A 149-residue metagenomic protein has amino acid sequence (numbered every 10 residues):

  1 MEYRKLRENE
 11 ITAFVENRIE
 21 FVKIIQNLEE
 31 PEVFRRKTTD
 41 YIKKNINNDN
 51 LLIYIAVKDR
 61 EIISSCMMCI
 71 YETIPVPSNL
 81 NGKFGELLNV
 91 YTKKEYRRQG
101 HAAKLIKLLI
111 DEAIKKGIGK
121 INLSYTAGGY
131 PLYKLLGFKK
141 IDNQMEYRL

Functional and structural regions predicted by a protein language model:
E2-E16: A short beta-loop-alpha structural element at the N-terminal edge of CoA-dependent acyl/N-acetyltransferase catalytic
V22-I42: Conserved GNAT-fold acetyl-CoA-binding loop/helix
K43-I55: A short helix-loop-beta-strand connector motif used in the catalytic cores of GNAT acetyltransferases and, in some
I55, E61-I70, E86, Y91: Conserved beta-strand in the GNAT
S65, E72-L87, R97, I141: A conserved beta-turn-beta hairpin within the catalytic core of GNAT-like acetyltransferases that forms part
L87, K120-L123: Conserved hydrophobic beta-strand within the GNAT/NAT acetyltransferase core sheet that lines the active-site cleft
Y96-L108: Conserved acetyl-CoA pyrophosphate-binding loop and the N-cap/start of the following alpha-helix in GNAT-like
A103, K115, G119-K120, A127-L149: Conserved active-site alpha-helix within GNAT-family acetyltransferase domains
